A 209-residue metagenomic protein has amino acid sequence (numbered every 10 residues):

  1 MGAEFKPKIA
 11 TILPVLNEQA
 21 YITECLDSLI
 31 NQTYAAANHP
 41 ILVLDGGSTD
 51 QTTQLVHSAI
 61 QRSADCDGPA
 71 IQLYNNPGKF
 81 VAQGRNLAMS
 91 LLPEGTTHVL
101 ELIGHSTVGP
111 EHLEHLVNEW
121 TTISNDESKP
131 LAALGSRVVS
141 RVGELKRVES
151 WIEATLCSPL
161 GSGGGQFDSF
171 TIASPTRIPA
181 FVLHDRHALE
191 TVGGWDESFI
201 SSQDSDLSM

Functional and structural regions predicted by a protein language model:
P7-A10, P40, D206: Cell-envelope/extracellular polymer assembly enzymes that use nucleotide-activated donors
D27-N38: Short, acidic, metal-binding catalytic loop of nucleotide-sugar glycosyltransferases
N38-G47, Y74: Short beta-strand/loop segment that forms part of the nucleotide-sugar
D45-Q54, H105-T107: A conserved acidic beta->alpha catalytic loop
N76-L92, H115: Glycine-rich, basic loop-to-helix element that forms the pyrophosphate-binding segment of sugar-nucleotide handling
T96-T107: Short beta-strand-to-loop acidic/aromatic patch adjacent to the donor-nucleotide binding site
E111-E149: Conserved donor NDP-sugar-binding/catalytic core segment of glycosyltransferases
S162-H187, F199-S202, D206: A recurrent flexible, glycine/aromatic-enriched loop bordering the glycosyltransferase active site that acts as
